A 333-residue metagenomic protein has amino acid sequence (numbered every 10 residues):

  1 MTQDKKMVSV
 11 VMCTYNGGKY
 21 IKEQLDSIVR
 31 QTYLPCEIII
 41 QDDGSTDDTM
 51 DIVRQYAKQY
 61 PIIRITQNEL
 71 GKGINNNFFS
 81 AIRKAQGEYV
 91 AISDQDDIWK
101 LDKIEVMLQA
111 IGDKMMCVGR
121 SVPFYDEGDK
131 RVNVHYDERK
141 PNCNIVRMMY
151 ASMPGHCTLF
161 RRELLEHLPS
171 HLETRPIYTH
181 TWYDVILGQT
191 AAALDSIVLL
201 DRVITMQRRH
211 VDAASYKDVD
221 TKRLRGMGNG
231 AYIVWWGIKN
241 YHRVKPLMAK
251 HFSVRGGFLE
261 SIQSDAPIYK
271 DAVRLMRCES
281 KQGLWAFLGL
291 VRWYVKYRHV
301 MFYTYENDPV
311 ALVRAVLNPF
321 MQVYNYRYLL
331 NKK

Functional and structural regions predicted by a protein language model:
M1-T221, F320: Nucleotide-sugar donor-binding/catalytic module of glycosyltransferases that assemble extracellular/cell-envelope
T174-W182, I186, M206-K333: C-terminal subregions of glycosyltransferases and related glycan-biosynthesis enzymes
